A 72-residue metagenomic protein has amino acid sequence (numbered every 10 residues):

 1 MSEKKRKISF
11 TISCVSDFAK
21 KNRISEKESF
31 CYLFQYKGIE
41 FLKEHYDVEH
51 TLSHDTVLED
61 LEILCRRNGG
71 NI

Functional and structural regions predicted by a protein language model:
M1-I72: C-terminal alpha-helical interaction appendages
